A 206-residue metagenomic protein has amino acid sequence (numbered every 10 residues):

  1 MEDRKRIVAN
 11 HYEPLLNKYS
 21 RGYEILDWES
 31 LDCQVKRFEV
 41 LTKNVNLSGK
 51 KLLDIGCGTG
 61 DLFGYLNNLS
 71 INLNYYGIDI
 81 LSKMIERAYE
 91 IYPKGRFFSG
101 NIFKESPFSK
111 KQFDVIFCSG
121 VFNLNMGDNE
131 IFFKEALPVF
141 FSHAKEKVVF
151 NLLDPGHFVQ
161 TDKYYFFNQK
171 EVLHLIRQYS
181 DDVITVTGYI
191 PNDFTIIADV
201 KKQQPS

Functional and structural regions predicted by a protein language model:
M1-R21: N-terminal, positively charged/glycine-rich alpha-helical extensions of SAM-dependent methyltransferases
L31-S48: Conserved alpha-helix/loop element of class I SAM-dependent methyltransferases that forms part of the SAM/SAH-binding
L53, T59-E105: Class I SAM-dependent methyltransferase SAM/SAH-binding core
F108-V115: A short acidic, Gly/Pro-enriched loop at the edge of an enzyme's catalytic core that lines a small-molecule cofactor
V115-D128: A short SAM/SAH-binding and catalytic strip from SAM-dependent methyltransferases
N125-L137: A short, conserved alpha-helix within the catalytic core of class I
A144-L153: Conserved beta-strand signature within the Rossmann-like core of class I S-adenosyl-L-methionine
Q160-S206: Class I S-adenosyl-L-methionine
